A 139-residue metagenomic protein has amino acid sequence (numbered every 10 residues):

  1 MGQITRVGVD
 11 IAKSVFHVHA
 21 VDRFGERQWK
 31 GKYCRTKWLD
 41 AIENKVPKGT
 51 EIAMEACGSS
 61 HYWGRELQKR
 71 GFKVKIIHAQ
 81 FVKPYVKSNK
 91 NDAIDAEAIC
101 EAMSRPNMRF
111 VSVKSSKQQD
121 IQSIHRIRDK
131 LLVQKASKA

Functional and structural regions predicted by a protein language model:
M1-A139: Phosphate- and other anionic-substrate recognition elements at nucleic-acid/protein interfaces
